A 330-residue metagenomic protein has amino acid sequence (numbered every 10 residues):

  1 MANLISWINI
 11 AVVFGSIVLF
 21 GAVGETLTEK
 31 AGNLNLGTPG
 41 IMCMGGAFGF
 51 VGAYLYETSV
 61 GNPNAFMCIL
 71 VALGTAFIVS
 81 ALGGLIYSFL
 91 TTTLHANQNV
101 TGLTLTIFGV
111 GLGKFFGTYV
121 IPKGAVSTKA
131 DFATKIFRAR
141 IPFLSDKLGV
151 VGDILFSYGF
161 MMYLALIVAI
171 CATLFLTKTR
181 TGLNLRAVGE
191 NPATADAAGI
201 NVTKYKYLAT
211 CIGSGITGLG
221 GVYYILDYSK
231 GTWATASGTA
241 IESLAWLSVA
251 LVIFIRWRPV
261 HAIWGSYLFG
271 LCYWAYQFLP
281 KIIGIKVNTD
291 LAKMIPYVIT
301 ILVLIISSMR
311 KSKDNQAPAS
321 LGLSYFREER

Functional and structural regions predicted by a protein language model:
M1-A22, L34, F48, E57-V71: Membrane-interfacial amphipathic/re-entrant helices at transmembrane-helix boundaries
G21, G46-F50, V110-K114, M162-L174 (+4 more regions): Hydrophobic core segments of alpha-helical transmembrane domains in multi-pass membrane transport and ion-translocation
L27, V51, L55, L85 (+6 more regions): Membrane-interface helix caps of multi-pass small-molecule transporters
N62-L112, Y273: Alpha-helical transmembrane segments within multi-pass membrane transporters and channels
G109-T177, T232-W233, G238, I283-A292 (+1 more regions): Transmembrane helix-bundle core of multi-pass membrane transporters and related energy-transducing complexes
I154-W233, W264: Helix-loop-helix "hairpin" substructures at the membrane interface of multi-pass membrane proteins
E190-A197, T203-K204, L279-R330: Cytosolic-side transmembrane-helix boundaries in multi-pass membrane proteins
T217, D227, G231-Y297: Transmembrane alpha-helical segments in multi-pass inner-membrane proteins
